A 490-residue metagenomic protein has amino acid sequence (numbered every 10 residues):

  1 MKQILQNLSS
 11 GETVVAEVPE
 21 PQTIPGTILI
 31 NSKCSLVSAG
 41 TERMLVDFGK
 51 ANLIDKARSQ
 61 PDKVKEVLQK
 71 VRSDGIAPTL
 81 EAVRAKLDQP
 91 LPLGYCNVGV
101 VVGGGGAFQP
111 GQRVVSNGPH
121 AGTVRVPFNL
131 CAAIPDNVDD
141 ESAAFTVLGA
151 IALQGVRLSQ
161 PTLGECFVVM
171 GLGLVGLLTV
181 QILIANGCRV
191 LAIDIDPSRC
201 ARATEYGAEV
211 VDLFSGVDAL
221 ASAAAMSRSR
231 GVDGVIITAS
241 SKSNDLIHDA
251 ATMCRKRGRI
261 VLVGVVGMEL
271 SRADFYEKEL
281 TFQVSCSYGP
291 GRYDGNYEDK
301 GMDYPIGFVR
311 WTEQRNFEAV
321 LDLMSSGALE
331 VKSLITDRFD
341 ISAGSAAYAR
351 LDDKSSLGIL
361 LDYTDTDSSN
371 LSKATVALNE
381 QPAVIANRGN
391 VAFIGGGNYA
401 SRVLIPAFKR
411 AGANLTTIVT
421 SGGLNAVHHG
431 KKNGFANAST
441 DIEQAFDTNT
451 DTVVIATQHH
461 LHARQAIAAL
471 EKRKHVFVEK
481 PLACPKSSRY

Functional and structural regions predicted by a protein language model:
I4, V169, A225, S229 (+7 more regions): C-terminal capping/lid region of NAD(P)-dependent oxidoreductase domains
P21-L36, L45, G49-N117: Glycine-rich beta-strand-centered segment in the early N-terminal region that forms part of a ligand/cofactor-binding
D139-G216, P406: Mid-domain Rossmann-like dinucleotide-binding core that forms the NAD(H)/NADP(H) cofactor-binding site
G176-L177, A400-L404, H462: N-terminal Rossmann-fold NAD(P) dinucleotide-binding loop
I237-L246, N437-Y490: Beta-loop-alpha module in the N-terminal Rossmann-like domain of NAD(P)-dependent dehydrogenases, especially those
C254-R255: Helix-to-beta-strand junctions that scaffold the AdoMet/dcAdoMet cofactor pocket in Class I SAM-dependent enzymes
V263-T281, S285, G291, L482-Y490: Rossmann-fold NAD(P)-binding glycine/threonine-rich loop
S372-N433: N-terminal Rossmann-like dinucleotide-binding module
